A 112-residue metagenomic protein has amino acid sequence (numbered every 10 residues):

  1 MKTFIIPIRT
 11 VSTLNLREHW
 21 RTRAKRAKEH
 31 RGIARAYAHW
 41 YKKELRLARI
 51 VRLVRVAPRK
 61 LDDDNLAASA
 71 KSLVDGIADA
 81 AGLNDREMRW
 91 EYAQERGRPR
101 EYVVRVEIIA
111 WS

Functional and structural regions predicted by a protein language model:
M1-S112: Catalytic phosphate/metal-binding cores of nucleic-acid and nucleotide-processing enzymes, i.e., regions that mediate
